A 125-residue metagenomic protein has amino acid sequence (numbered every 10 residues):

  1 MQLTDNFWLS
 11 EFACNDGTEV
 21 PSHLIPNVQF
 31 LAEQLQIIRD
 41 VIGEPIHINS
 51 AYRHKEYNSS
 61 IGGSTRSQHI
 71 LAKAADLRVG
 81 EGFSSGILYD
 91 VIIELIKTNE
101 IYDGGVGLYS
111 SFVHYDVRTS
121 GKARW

Functional and structural regions predicted by a protein language model:
M1-V41, H47, R118-W125: Extracytoplasmic cell-surface/polysaccharide-interacting catalytic and binding patches
N6, P45, A74, F112: A residue-level signal for beta-strand positions that form part of recognition/binding surfaces within mature
N27, L31-Q34, E44, Y57 (+3 more regions): Amphipathic alpha-helical interface surfaces
I42, S50-Y52, V79-E81: Generic secondary-structure microfeatures
E44-A51, D103-L108: Surface-exposed patches in mature extracellular/periplasmic domains of secreted proteins
Y52-D76: Short, surface-exposed glycine/acidic/tryptophan-bearing loops
R66, L71, V79-W125: Catalytic cores and adjacent binding grooves of peptidoglycan-active enzymes
